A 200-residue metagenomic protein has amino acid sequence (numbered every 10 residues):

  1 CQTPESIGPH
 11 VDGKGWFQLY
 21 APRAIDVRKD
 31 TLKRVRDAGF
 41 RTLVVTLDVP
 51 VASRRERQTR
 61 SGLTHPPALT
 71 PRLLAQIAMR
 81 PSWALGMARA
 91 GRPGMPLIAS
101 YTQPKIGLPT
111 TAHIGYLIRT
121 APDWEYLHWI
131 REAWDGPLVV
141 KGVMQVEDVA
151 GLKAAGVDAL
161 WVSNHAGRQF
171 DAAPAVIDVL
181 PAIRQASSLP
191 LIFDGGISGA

Functional and structural regions predicted by a protein language model:
C1-A154, A166-Q169, D178-A182: Active-site entrance/lid segments in N-terminal catalytic domains of soluble metabolic enzymes
V139-M144, W161, F193-G195: Glycine-rich anion-binding loop/nest that anchors nucleotide
D158-F193: Extended hydrophobic/aromatic segments used for targeting, binding, or gating
D178, G199-A200: Catalytic phosphate/nucleotide-handling subdomain of diverse soluble enzymes
